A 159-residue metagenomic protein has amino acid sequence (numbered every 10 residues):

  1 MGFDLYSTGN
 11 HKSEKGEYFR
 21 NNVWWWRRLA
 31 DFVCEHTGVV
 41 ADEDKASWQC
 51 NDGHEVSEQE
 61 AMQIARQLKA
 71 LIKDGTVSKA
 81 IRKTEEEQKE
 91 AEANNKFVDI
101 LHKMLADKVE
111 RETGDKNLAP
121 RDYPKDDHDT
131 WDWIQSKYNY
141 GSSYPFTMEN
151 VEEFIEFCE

Functional and structural regions predicted by a protein language model:
M1-E159: Acidic (Asp/Glu-rich) sequence patches and key acidic residues that form negatively charged surfaces used
